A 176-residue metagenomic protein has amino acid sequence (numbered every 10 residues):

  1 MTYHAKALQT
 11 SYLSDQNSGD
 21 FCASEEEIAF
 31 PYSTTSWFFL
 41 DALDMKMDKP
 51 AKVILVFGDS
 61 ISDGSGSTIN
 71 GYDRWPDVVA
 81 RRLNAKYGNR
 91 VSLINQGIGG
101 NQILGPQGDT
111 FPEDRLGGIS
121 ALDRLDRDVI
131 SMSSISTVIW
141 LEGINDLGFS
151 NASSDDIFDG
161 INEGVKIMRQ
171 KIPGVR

Functional and structural regions predicted by a protein language model:
M1-F57, D63-G71, Y87-G88: N-terminal secretory targeting modules
T35, A51-L55, I61-N162: Conserved SGNH/GDSL esterase-like catalytic core that processes O-acyl groups on lipids and polysaccharides
L141-D146, I167-R176: Active-site segments of SGNH/GDSL-like serine hydrolases that catalyze O-acetyl group transfer/hydrolysis on lipids
